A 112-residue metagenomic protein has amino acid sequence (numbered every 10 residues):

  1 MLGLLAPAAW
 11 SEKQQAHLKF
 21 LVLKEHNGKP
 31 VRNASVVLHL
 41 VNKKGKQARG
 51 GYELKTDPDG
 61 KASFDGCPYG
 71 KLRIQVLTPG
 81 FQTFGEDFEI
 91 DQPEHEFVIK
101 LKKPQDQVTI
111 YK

Functional and structural regions predicted by a protein language model:
L2-L18, L23-E25, K29, E96-K112: Beta-strand-rich domain onsets/edges
Q15, Y69-K71, F81, E94: Extracellular Ig-like/FN3 beta-sandwich strand-entry sites
A16, H26-K44: Short, ordered, surface-exposed loop/turn motifs in non-cytosolic proteins
K43-K61: Short, acidic Ser/Thr/Gly-rich low-complexity loop/linker segments typical of extracellular and cell-surface proteins
Y52, A62, E86, H95-F97: Short strand-edge motifs at loop-to-beta-strand transitions and within beta-strands of extracellular beta-rich domains
P58, P68-Y69: Surface-exposed loops/turns
C67, D91-P93, K102: Hydrophobic loop/turn residues within beta-sheet-rich immunoglobulin-like superfamily modules
K71, Q75-F88: A short, solvent-exposed loop/turn motif at the edges and junctions of modular extracellular/periplasmic domains
